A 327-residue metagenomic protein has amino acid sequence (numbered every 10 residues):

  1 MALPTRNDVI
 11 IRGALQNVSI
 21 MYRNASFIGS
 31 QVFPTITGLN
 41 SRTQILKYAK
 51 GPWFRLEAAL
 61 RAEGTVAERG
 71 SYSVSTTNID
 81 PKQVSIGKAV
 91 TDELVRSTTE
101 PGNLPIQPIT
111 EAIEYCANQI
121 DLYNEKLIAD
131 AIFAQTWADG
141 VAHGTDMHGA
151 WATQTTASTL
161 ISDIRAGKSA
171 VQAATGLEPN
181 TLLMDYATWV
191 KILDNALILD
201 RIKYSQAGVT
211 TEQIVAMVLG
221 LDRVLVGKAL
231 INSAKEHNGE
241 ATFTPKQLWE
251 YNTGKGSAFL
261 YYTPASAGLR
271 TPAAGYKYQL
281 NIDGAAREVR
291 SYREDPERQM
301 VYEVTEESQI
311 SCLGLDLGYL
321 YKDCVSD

Functional and structural regions predicted by a protein language model:
M1-S26, Q31, R287-D327: Protruding loop/beta-arch "assembly-hinge" segments enriched in small, turn-prone residues
A2-S30, Q44-K50, D139-A152, A157 (+1 more regions): Intrinsically disordered, low-complexity linear regions
I20-A89: Assembly/oligomerization interface modules of large self-assembling protein complexes
G38, D130-A131, T136, H143-A152 (+2 more regions): Long, hydrophilic "mature protein body" segments
I45-K47, F259-Y261, Y302-E303: Generic recognition of long tandem-repeat/solenoid scaffolds
D92-E178, Y186-K203, S326: Alpha-helical scaffold segments that mediate packing/assembly in large oligomeric complexes
L177-Y276: Extended oligomerization regions of viral-like shell subunits
T263-T305: C-terminal structured domain segments
